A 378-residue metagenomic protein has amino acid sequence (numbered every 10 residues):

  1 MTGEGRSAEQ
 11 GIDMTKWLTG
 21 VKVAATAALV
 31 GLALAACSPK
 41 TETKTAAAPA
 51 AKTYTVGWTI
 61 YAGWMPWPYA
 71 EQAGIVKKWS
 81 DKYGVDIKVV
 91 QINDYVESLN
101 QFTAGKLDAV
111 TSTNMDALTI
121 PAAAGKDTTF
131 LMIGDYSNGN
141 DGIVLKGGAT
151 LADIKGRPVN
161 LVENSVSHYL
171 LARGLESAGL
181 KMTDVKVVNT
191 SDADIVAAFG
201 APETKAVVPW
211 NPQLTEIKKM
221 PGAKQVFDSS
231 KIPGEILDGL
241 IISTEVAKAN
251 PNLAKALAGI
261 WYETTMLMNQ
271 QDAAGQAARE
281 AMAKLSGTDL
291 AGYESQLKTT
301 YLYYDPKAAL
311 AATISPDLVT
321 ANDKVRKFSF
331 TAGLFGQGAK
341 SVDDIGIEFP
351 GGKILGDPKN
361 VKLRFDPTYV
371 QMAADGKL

Functional and structural regions predicted by a protein language model:
M1-D13: Short, Lys/Arg-enriched N-terminal segments with co-localized hydrophobic residues within the first ~10-30 amino acids
D13-A25: Bacterial N-terminal signal peptides that target proteins for export
A33-A36: C-terminal motif of bacterial Sec signal peptides marking the signal peptidase cleavage site
S38-K40: Bacterial signal peptide processing site
A46-N189, K205-N211, G234, Q371 (+1 more regions): Short, glycine-/small- and polar/acidic-enriched structural segments that line small-molecule recognition paths
A193-L290: Pocket-lining segment of extracytoplasmic ligand-binding domains
K248-G338: Secondary-structure end/capping motifs
R326-L378: Conserved C-terminal helix/tail region of periplasmic/extracytoplasmic solute-binding proteins
